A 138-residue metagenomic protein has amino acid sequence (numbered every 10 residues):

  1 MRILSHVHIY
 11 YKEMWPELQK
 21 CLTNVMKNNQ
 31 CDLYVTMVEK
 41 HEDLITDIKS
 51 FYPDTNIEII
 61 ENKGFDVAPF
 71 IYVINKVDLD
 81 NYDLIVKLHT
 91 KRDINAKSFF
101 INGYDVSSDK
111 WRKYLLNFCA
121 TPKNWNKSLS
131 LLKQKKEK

Functional and structural regions predicted by a protein language model:
M1-K138: ER/Golgi luminal nucleotide-sugar-dependent glycosyltransferases, focusing on the catalytic module
